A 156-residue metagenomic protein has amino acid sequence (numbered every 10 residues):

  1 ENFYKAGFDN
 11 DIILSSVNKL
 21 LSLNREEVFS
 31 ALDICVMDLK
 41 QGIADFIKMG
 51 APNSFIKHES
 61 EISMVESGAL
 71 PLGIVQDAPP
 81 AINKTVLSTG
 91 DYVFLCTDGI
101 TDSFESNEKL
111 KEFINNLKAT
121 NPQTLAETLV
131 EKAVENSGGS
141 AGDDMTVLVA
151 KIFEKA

Functional and structural regions predicted by a protein language model:
E1-A156: Conserved subregion of the PPM/PP2C metallophosphatase catalytic domain
